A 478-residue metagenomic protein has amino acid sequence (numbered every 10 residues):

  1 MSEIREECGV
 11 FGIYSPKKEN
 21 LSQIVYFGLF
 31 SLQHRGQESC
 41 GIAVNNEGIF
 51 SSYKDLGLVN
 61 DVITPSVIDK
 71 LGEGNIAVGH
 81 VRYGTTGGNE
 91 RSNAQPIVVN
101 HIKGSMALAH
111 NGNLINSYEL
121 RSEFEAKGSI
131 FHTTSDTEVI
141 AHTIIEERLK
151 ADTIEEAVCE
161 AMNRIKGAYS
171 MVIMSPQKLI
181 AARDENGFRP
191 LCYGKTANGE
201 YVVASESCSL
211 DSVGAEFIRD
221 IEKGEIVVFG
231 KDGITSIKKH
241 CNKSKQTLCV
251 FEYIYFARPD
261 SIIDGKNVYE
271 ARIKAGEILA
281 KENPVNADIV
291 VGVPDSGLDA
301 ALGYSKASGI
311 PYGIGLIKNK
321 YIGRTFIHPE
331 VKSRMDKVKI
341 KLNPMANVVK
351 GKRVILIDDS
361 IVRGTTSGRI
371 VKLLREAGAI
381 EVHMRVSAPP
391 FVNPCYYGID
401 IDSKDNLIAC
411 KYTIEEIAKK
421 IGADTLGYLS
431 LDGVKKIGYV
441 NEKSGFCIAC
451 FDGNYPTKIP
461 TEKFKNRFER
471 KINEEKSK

Functional and structural regions predicted by a protein language model:
M1-K223, V228-D288, V293, E381: Conserved short alpha-helical segments that host acidic/polar catalytic motifs at enzyme active sites
T85-T86, N116, I180, F188-R189 (+7 more regions): Flexible loop/turn segments at secondary-structure boundaries
A109, M174, A182-R183, G194 (+12 more regions): Generic beta-strand/beta-sheet core signal
S129, K150-A151, P284-D288, K306-G313 (+2 more regions): Secondary-structure transition/capping motifs at alpha-helix termini and the adjoining loop/turn into the next element
T133, E138-A141, Y312-G323, K420-G438: A conserved beta-strand->alpha-helix junction
E160, C208-S209, E216-F217, I221-E225 (+4 more regions): Phosphate/diphosphate-binding loops
M162, Q177, G214-D220, K372-K478: PRPP-dependent phosphoribosyltransferase catalytic core
G309-V354, T365, V392-G398: Short, glycine/charge-rich flexible loops or terminal/linker lids adjacent to PRPP-binding catalytic cores
